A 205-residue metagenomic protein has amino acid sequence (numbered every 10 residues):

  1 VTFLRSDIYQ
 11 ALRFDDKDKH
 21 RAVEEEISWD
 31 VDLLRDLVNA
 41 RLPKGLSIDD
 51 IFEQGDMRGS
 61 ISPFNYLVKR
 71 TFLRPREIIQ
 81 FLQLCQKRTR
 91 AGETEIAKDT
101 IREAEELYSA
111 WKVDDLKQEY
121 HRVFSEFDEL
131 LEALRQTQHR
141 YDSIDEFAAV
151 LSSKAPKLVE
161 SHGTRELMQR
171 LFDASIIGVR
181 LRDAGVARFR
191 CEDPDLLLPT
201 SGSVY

Functional and structural regions predicted by a protein language model:
V1-S60: The catalytic "switch" region of P-loop NTPases
S6, S28, D32-R35, I61 (+4 more regions): Conserved structured core elements
V23, F189-Y205: Short, amphipathic alpha-helical interaction segments positioned at domain boundaries
L42, T89-G92, S175: Conserved NTP-handling cores and scaffolds of large molecular machines
D49-I51, G55-R70, Q80, Y108: RecA-like P-loop NTPase motor core
K69-S161: Winged-helix-like regulatory helical subdomains adjacent to P-loop NTPase cores
P156-A174, V179: Short amphipathic alpha-helical interaction segments
L181-A187: Short, Lys/Arg-rich nucleic-acid/phosphate-binding segment
